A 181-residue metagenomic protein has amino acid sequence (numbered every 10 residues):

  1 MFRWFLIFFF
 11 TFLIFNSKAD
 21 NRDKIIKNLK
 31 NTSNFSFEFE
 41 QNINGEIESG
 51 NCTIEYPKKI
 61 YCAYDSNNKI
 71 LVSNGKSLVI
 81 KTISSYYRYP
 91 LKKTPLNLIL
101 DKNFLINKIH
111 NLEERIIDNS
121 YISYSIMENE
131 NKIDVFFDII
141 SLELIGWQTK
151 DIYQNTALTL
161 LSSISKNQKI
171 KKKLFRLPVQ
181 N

Functional and structural regions predicted by a protein language model:
M1-F9: Sec-dependent signal peptide recognition, specifically the positively charged N-region followed immediately by
F8-K18: Hydrophobic h-region of N-terminal signal peptides that target proteins for export in Gram-negative bacteria
S17-K27: Cleaved targeting-peptide boundary
K27-I47: A short, Trp-centered hydrophobic/proline-enriched beta-strand micro-motif
N31, T53-K59, S73-S77, N119 (+1 more regions): Short, solvent-exposed coil/turn segments at beta-strand boundaries
F39, I60-Y64, L78-K81, S123 (+1 more regions): Short hydrophobic/aromatic-rich beta-strand segments that constitute the beta-sheet cores of beta-sandwich/beta-barrel
C52-L100, A157: An acidic-aromatic
I109, E113-N181: Gly/Pro-enriched, hydrophobic low-complexity segments that function as extracytoplasmic propeptides/linkers
